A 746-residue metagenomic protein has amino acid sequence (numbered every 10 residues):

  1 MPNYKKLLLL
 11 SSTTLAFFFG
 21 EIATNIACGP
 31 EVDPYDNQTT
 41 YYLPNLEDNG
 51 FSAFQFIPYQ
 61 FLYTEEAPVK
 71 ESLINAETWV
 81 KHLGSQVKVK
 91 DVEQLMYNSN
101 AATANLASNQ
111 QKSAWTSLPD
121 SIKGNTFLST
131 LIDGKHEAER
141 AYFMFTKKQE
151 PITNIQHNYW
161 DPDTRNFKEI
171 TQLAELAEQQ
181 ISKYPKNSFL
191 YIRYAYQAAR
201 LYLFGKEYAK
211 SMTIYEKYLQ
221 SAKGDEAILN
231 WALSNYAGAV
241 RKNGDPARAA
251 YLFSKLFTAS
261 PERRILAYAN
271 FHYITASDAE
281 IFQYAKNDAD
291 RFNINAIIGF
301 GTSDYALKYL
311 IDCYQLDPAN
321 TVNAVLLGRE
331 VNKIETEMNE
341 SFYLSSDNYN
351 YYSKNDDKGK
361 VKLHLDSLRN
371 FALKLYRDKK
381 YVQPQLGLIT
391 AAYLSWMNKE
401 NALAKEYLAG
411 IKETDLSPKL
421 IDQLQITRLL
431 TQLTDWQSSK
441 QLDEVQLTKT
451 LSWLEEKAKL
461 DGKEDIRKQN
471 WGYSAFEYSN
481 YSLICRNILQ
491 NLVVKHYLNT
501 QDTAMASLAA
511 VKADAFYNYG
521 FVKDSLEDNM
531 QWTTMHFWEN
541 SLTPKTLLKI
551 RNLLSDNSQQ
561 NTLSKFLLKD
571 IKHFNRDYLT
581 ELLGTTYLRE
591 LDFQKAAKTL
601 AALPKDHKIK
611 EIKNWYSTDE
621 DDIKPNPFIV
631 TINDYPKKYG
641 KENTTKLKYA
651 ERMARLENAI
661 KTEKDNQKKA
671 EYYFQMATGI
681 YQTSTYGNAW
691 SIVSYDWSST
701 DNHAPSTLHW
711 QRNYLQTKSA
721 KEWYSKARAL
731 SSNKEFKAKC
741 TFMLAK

Functional and structural regions predicted by a protein language model:
M1-S11: Bacterial N-terminal signal peptides that target proteins for export
P2, G20-A27: Short, low-structural-confidence N-terminal segments
S11-E21: Bacterial N-terminal signal peptides
T24-R200, G205-K746: Extracytoplasmic/secretory-pathway proteins
